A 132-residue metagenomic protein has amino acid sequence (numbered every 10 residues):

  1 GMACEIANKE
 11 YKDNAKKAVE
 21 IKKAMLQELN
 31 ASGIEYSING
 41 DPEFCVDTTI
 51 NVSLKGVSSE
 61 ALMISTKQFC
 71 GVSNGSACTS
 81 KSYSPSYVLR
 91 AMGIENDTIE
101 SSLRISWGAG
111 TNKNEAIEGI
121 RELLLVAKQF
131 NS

Functional and structural regions predicted by a protein language model:
G1-S132: Pyridoxal 5′-phosphate
